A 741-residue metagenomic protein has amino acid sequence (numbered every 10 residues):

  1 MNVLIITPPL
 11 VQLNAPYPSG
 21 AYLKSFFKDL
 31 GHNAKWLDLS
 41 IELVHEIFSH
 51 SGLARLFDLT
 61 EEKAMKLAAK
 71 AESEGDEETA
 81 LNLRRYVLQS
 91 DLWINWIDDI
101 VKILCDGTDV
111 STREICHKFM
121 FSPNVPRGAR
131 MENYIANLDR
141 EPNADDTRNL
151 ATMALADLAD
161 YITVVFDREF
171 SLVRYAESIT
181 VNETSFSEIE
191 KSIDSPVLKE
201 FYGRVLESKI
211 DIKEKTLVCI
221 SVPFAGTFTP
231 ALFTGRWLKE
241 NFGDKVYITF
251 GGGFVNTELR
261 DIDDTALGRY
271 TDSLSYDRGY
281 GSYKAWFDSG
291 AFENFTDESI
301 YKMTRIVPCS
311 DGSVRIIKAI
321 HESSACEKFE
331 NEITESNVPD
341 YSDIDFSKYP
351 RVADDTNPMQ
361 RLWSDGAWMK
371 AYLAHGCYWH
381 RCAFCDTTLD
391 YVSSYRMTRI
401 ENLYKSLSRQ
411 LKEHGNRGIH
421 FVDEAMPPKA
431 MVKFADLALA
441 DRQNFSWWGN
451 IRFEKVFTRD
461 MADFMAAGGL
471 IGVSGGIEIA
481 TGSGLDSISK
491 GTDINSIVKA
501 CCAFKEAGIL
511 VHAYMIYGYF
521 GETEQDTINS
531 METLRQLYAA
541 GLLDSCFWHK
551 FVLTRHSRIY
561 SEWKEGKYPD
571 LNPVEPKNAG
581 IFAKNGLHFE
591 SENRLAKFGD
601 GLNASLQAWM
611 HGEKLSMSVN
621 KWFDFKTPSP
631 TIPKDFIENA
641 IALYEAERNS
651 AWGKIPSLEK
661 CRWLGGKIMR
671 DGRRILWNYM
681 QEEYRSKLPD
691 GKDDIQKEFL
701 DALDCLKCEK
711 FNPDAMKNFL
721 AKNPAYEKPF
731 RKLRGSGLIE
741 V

Functional and structural regions predicted by a protein language model:
N2-P8, K28-D29, L43, F48-F170 (+3 more regions): Radical SAM enzyme core and accessory elements
L4-L10, L217, K245-T249, T257 (+2 more regions): Conserved SAM/AdoMet-binding glycine-rich loop
L10-L13, P18-S19, L23-G52, W93-W96 (+7 more regions): Glycine-rich beta-alpha loop elements in corrinoid/cobalamin-binding modules across cobalamin-dependent enzymes
W36-F48, F254-D264, S483-I488, Y517-Q525 (+2 more regions): Flexible glycine/acidic-rich beta-alpha junction loops that bind and position SAM and/or redox cofactors in anaerobic
D58-K215, R236, L259-G268, T387-S446 (+4 more regions): Conserved Radical SAM active-site core
D263-A285, M465-G472, N529-L553: Structural recognition of alpha->loop->beta junctions
D311-K370, R674, E682-S686, L733 (+1 more regions): N-terminal [4Fe-4S]-dependent radical SAM core
W363-E401: Canonical Radical SAM [4Fe-4S] cluster-binding loop centered on the CxxxCxxC motif and its immediate flanking residues
